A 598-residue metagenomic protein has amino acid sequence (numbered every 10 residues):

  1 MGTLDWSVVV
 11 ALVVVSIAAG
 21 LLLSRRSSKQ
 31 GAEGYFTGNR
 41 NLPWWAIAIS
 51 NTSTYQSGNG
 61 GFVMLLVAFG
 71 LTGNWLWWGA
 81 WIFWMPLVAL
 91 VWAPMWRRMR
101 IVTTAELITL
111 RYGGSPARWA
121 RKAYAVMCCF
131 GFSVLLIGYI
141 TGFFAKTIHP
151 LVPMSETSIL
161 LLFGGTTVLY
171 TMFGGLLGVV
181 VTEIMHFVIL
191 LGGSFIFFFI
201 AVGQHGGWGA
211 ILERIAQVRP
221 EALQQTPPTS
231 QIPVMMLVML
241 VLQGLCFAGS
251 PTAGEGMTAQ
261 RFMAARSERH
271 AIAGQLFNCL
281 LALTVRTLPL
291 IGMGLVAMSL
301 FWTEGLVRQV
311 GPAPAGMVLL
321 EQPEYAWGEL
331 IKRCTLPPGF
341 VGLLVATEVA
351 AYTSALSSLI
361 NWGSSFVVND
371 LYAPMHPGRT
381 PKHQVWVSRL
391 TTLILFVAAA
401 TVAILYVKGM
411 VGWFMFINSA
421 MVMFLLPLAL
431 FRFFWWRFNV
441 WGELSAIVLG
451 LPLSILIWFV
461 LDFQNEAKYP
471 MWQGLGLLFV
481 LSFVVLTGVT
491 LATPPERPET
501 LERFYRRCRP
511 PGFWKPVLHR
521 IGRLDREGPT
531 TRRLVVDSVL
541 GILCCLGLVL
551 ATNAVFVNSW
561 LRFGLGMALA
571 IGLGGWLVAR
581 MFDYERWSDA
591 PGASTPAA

Functional and structural regions predicted by a protein language model:
M1-A598: Membrane-embedded helix-loop-helix hairpins and adjacent transmembrane boundary segments in multi-pass transporters
